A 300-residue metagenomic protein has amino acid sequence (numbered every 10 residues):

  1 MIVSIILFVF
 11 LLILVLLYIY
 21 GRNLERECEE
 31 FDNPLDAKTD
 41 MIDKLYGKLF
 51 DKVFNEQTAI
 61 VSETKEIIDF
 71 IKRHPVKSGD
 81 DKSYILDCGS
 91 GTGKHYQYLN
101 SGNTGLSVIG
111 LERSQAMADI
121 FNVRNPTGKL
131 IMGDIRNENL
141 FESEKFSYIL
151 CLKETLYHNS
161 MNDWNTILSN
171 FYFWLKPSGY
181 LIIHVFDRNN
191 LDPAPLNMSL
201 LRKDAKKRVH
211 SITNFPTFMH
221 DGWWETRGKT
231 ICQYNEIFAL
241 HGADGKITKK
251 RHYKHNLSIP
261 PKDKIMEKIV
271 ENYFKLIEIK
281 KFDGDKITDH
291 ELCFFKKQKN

Functional and structural regions predicted by a protein language model:
R22-D80: Conserved class I S-adenosyl-L-methionine
G89-G91: Class I SAM-dependent methyltransferase "Motif I" SAM/SAH-binding loop
G93-N137: Class I SAM-dependent methyltransferase SAM/SAH-binding core
L140-I149: A short acidic, Gly/Pro-enriched loop at the edge of an enzyme's catalytic core that lines a small-molecule cofactor
N165-P177: A short glycine-rich, Lys/Arg-flanked "PGG" loop and its adjoining helix->strand segment in the class I
S178-V185: Conserved beta-strand signature within the Rossmann-like core of class I S-adenosyl-L-methionine
V185-K264: SAM-dependent methyltransferase
N256-N300: C-terminal lobe and adjacent flexible extensions of AdoMet/dcAdoMet transferase-like proteins
